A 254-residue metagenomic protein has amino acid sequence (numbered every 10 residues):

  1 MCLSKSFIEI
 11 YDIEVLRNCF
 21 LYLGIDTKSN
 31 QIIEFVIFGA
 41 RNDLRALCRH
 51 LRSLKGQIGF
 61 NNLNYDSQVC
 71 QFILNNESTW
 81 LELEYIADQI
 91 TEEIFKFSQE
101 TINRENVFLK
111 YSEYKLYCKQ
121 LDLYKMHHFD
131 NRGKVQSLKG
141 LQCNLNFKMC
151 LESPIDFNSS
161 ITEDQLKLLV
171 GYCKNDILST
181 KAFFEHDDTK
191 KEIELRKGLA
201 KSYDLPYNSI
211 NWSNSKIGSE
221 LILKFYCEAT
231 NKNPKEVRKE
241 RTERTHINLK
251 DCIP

Functional and structural regions predicted by a protein language model:
M1-S6, R49-L51: A short acidic-Thr-Gly-centered motif at the start of a beta-strand
C2-L3, E14, Q136, N144-E152 (+1 more regions): Conserved "right-hand" nucleotidyltransferase catalytic core of DNA-directed polymerases
S6-V15, Q120-D122: Two-metal-ion RNase H-like nuclease active-site motif
R17-Y22: Short N-terminal binding/cap micro-motifs at the start of the first secondary-structure element
L23-T27: A generic structural motif
K28-G140: Conserved DEDDh/DEDDy metal-dependent 3′-5′ exonuclease domain
L121, S153-P154: Short beta-strands and strand-loop turn motifs
